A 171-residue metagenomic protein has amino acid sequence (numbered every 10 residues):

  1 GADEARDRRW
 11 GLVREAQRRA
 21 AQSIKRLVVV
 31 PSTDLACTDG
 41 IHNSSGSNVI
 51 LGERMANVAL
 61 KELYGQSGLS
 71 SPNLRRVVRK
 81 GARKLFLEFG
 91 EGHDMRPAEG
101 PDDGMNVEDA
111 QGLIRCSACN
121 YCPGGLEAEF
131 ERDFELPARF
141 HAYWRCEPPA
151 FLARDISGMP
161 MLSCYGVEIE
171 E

Functional and structural regions predicted by a protein language model:
G1-E171: Cell-envelope and extracellular/periplasmic
